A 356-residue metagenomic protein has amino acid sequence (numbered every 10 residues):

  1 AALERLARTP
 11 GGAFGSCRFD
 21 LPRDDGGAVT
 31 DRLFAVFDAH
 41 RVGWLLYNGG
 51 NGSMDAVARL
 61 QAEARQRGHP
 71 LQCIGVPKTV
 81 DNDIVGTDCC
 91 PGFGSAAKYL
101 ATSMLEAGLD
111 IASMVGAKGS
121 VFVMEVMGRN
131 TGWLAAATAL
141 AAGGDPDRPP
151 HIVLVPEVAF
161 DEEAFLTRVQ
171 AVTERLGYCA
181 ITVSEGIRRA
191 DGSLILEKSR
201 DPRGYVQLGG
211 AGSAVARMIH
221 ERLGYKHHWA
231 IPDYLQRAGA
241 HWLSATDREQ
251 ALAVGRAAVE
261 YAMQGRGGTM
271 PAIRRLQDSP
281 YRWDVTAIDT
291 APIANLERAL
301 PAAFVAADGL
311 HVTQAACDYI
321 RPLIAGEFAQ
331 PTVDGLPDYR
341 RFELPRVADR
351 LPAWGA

Functional and structural regions predicted by a protein language model:
A1-G43, G52-S53, K98, L105: Glycine-rich oxoanion-binding loops at beta->alpha junctions
L6-F19, K78-D88, G119-S120, E197-K198: Gly-rich Lys/Arg/Thr-decorated short loops/hinges at beta-loop-alpha junctions or inter-strand turns that position
R18-D20, N51-S53, K78-N82, G128-N130 (+3 more regions): Acidic, glycine-rich active-site loops and adjacent beta-strand->loop/helix elements that engage anionic groups
V29-R32, D38, A96-D110, A135 (+2 more regions): Hydrophobic alpha-helical segments within soluble ligand-binding/sensing domains
Y47-G49, D55-P70, I74, C90-H228: Accessory alpha-helical/coil subdomains and C-terminal extensions that flank or cap enzyme catalytic cores
I84-A97, W242-A245: Short beta-strand elements at the ligand-binding edges of bilobed clamshell
L194-A356: C-terminal non-catalytic interaction/assembly regions of soluble proteins
